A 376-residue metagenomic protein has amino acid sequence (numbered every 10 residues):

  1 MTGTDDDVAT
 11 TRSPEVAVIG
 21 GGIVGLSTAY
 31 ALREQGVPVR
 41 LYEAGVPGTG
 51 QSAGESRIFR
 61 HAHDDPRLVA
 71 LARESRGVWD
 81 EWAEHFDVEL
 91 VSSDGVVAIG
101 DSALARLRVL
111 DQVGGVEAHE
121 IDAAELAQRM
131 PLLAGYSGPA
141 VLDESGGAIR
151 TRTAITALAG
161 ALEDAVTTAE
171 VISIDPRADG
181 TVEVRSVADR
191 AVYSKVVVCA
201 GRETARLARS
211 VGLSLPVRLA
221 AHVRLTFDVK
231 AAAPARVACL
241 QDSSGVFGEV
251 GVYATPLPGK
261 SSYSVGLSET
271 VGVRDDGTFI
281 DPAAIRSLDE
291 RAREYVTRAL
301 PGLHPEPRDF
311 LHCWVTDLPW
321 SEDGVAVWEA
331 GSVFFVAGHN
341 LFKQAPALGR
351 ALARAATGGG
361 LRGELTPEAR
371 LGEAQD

Functional and structural regions predicted by a protein language model:
E15-R40: N-terminal Rossmann-like FAD-binding beta1-loop-alpha1 element of flavoenzymes
A17-I19, A191-E203, G349: Short hydrophobic core segments
Y30-A31, E89-V91, R202-G331: Active-site substrate-recognition segment that forms the wall of the catalytic cavity or substrate channel
E34-S52: Glycine-rich FAD pyrophosphate-binding loop
S56-L132, G138, G251-Y253: Dinucleotide-binding Rossmann-like beta1-alpha1 core, especially the glycine-rich loop that anchors the ADP
A70-L71, A98-L104, V141-G160, I280-S287: Short beta-strand to alpha-helix junction loop
D143-V187: Helical element adjacent to the flavin cofactor pocket in flavoenzyme catalytic cores
L300-D376: C-terminal catalytic lobe of FAD-dependent flavoproteins
